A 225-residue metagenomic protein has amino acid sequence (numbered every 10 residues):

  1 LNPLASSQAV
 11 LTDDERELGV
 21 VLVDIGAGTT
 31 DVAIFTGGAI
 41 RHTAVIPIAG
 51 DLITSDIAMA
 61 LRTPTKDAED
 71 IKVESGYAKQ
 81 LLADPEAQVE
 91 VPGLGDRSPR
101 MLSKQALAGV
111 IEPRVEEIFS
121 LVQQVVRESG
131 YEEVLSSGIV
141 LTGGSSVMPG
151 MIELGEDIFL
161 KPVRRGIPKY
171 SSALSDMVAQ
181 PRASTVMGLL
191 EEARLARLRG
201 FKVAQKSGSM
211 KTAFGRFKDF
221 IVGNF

Functional and structural regions predicted by a protein language model:
L1-L22, A33-F225: Helical "lid/coupling" subdomains associated with nucleotide-phosphate turnover
G26-D31: Short acidic, Gly/Ser-rich segments with clustered Asp/Glu that frequently serve as metal-coordination loops in enzyme
